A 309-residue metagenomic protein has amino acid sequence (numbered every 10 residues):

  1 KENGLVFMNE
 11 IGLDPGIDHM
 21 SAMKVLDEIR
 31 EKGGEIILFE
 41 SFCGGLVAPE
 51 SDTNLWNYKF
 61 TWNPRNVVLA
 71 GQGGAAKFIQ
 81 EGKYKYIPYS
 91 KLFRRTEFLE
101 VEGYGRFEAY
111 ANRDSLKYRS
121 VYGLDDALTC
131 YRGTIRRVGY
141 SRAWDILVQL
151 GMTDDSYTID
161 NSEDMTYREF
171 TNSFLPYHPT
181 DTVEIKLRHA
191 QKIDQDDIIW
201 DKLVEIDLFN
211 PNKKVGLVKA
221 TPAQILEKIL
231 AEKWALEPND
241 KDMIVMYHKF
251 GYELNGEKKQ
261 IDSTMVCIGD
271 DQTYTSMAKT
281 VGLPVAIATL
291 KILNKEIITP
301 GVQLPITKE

Functional and structural regions predicted by a protein language model:
K1-N9: Rossmann-fold NAD(P)-binding glycine/threonine-rich loop
E2, D27, N57-Y58: Short, hinge-like loop/turn segments at secondary-structure boundaries
M8-L13, E102-R106: Flexible, glycine/proline-enriched loop segments at strand-loop-helix junctions that form or flank small-ligand binding
I11-S21: Short alpha-helices
H19-R30: Active-site-proximal alpha-helical scaffold in enzymes
E31-E309: C-terminal catalytic/substrate-binding lobe primarily of soluble NAD(P)-dependent oxidoreductases
